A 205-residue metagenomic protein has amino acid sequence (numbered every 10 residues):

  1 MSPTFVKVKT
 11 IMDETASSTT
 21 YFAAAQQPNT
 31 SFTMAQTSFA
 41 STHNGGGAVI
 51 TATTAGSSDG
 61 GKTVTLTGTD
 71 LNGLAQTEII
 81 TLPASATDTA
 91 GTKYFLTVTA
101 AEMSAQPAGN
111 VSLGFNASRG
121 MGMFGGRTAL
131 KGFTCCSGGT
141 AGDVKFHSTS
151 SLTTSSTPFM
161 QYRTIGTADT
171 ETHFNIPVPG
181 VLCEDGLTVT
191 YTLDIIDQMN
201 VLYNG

Functional and structural regions predicted by a protein language model:
M1-T10, G68-D70, G109-G138, Y191-G205: C-terminal interaction-tip segments
S2-T10, T19-Y21, S31-A40, V49-T53 (+5 more regions): Ser/Thr- (and often Asn-) enriched beta-sheet segments in non-cytosolic proteins
D13-H43, G56-D59, A84-T89, S118-T128 (+3 more regions): Surface-exposed ligand/attachment interfaces on beta-rich extracellular proteins
G45-A52, G91-Q106, K131-F133, G180-D194: Noncatalytic modules at the cell exterior or secretory-pathway interfaces, chiefly beta-strand-rich lectin/adhesion
D59-N72, V111-F115, G139-P158, M199-L202: Short, surface-exposed beta-strand/strand-loop-strand elements in extracellular ectodomains
D59-R119: Beta-strand-rich solenoidal segments
T77-P83, S156-I165: Short amphipathic beta-strand/extended segments with alternating polar/hydrophobic composition
M160, T164-L202: Surface-exposed molecular-recognition determinants
